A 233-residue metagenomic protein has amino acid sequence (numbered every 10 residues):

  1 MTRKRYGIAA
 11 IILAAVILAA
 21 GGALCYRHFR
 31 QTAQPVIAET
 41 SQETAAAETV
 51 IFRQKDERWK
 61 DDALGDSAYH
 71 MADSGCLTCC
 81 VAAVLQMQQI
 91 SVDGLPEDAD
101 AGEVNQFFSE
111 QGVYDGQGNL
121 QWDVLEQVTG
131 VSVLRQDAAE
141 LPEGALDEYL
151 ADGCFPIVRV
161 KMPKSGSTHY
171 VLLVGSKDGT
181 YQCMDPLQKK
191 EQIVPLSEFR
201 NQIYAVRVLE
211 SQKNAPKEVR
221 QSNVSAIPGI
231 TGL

Functional and structural regions predicted by a protein language model:
M1-T2, Q221: Generic N-terminal leader/processing signal
T2-V113: Active-site-adjacent structural segments surrounding the nucleophilic cysteine of cysteine proteases and isopeptidases
R27, P35-V36, A47-E48, L85-G232: Conserved active-site-adjacent core of cysteine acyl-enzyme catalytic domains
